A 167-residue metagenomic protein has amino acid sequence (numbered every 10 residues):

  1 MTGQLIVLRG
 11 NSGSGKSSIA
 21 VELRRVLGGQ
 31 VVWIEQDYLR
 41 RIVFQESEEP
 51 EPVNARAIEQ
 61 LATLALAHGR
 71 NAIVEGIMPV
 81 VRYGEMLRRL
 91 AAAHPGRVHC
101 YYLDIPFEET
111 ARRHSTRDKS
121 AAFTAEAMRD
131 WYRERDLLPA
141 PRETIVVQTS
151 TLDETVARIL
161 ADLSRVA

Functional and structural regions predicted by a protein language model:
L8: Hydrophobic anchor at the beta1->P-loop junction of P-loop NTPases
N11: P-loop (Walker A) phosphate-binding loop of NTP-binding proteins
S14: ATP-binding Walker
S17: Walker A/P-loop
V21-A67: Conserved substrate/cofactor phosphate-moiety recognition/catalytic segment in nucleotide-dependent phosphotransferases
V53-P95: Glycine-rich phosphate-binding loop used to anchor ATP phosphates in small-molecule kinases, encompassing both
H94-R113: Conserved phosphate-donor/acceptor-positioning beta-strand/loop module used by diverse small-molecule
T116-L160, V166: Small-molecule kinase domains that catalyze NTP-dependent phosphoryl transfer to phosphate-bearing small molecules
